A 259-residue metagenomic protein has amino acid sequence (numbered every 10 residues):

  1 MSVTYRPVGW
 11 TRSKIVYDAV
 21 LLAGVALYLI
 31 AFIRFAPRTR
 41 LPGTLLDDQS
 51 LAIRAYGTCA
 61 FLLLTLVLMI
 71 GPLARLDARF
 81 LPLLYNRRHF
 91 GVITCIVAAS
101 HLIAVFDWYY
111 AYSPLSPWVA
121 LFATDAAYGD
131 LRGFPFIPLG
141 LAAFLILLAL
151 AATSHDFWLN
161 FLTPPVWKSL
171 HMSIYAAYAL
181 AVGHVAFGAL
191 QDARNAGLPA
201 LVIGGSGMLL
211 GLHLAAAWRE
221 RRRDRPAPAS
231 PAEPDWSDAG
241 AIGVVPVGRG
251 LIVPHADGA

Functional and structural regions predicted by a protein language model:
M1-P231: Membrane-embedded alpha-helical bundles that constitute the cytochrome b-like, heme-associated redox core of multi-pass
R225-A259: N-terminal pre-ligand scaffold of iron-sulfur
